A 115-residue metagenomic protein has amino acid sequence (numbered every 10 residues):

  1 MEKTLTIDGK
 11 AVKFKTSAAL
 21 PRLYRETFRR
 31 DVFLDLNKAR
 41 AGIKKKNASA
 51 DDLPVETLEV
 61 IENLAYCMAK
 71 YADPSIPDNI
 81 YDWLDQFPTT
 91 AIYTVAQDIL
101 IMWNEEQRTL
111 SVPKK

Functional and structural regions predicted by a protein language model:
M1-A11, R30-P54, E59, Y71-K115: Charged interaction scaffolds used for protein-protein
K15-S17: Short linear motifs in exposed loops
L20-P21, A41: Generic secondary-structure boundary signal with a strong preference for alpha-helix termini
P21-R22, E26-F28: N-terminal first-folded block
